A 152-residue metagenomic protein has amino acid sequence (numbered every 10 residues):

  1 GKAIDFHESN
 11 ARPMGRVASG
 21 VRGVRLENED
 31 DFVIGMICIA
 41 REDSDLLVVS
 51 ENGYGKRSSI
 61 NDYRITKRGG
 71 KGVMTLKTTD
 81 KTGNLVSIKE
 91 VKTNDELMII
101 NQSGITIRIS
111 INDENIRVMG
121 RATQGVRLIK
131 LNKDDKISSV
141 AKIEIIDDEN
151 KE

Functional and structural regions predicted by a protein language model:
K2-E152: Short, structured "edge-of-domain" segments at secondary-structure transitions
